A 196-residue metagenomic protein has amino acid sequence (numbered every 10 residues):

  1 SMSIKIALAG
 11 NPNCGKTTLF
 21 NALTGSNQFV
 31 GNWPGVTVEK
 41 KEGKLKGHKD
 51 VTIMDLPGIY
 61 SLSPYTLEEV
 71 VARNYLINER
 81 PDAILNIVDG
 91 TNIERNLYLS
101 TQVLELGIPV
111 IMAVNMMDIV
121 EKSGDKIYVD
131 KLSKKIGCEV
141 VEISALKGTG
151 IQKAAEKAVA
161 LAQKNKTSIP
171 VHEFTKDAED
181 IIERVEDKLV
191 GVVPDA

Functional and structural regions predicted by a protein language model:
S1-S61, E79: Conserved G1/Walker A P-loop phosphate-binding module
S26, G35, G58-I59, G90-I93 (+2 more regions): Conserved nucleotide-binding/hydrolysis micro-motifs of P-loop NTPases
P34-T37, T52, E68-V71, R80 (+6 more regions): Helical mechanochemical/support elements of P-loop NTPase systems and associated helical scaffolds
L45-H48, V71-V141: Conserved C-terminal guanine-recognition region of P-loop GTPase G domains, centered on the G4
S61, Y65-L67: Clamp-loader machinery-focused feature within the broader ASCE/P-loop NTPase space
D118-P170: Canonical P-loop GTPase G-domain recognition
K134-C138, A160-A196: Cytosolic regulatory modules rich in charged/polar residues
